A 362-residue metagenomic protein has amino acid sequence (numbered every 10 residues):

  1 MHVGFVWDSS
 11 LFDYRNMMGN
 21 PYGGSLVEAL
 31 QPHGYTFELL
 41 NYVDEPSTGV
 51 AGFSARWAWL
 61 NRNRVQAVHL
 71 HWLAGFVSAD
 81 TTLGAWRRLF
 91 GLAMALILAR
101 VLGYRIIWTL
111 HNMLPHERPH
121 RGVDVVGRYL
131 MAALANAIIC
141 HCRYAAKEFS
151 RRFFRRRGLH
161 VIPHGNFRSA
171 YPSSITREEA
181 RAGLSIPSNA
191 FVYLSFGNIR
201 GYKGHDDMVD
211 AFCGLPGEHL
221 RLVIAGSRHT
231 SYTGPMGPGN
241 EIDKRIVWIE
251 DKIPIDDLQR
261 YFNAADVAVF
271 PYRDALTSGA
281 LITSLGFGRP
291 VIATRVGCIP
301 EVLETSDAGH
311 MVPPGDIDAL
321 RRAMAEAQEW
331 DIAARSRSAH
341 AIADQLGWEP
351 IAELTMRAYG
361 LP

Functional and structural regions predicted by a protein language model:
M17, A333-Y359: A charged, aromatic-enriched C-terminal amphipathic alpha-helix characteristic of glycosyltransferases across folds
A133-P172: Donor nucleotide-sugar binding/catalytic pocket of nucleotide-sugar-dependent glycosyltransferases
S150-R151, N166-G183, G201, P362: Acidic anion/phosphate-binding donor-loop and adjacent secondary structure in glycosyltransferase catalytic cores
P187-K203, V209-F212, V223: Conserved donor-binding/catalytic core segment of Leloir-type glycosyltransferases
F196, R200, R221-P235, D251: Glycosyltransferase donor-sugar binding loop
G234-R260: Nucleotide-activated donor-binding/catalytic signature segment of Leloir-type glycosyltransferases, i.e., the conserved
F270, P290-A293: Short hydrophobic beta-strand element within catalytic cores of glycosyltransferases and related nucleotide-activated
T305-I317, M324-D331: Conserved acidic donor-binding segment of nucleotide-sugar-dependent glycosyltransferases
